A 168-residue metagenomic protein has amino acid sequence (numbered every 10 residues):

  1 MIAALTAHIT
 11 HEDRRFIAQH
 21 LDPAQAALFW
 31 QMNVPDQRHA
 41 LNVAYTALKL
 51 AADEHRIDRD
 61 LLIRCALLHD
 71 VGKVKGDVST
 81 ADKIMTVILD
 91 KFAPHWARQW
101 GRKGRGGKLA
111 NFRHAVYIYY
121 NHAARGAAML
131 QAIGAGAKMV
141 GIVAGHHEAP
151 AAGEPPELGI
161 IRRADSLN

Functional and structural regions predicted by a protein language model:
M1-L28, N168: Non-catalytic interface/linker regions that flank or bridge core catalytic/transmembrane domains
A26-N168: Divalent metal-dependent catalytic cores for phosphoryl transfer on phosphate-bearing substrates
